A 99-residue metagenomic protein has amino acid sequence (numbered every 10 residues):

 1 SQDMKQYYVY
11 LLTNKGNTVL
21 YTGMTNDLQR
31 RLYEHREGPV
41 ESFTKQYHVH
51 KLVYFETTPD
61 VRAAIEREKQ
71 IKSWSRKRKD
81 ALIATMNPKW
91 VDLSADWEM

Functional and structural regions predicted by a protein language model:
S1-T57, R62-K69, L82, M86-P88 (+1 more regions): GIY-YIG nuclease catalytic motif and its immediate N-terminal context
W74-S75: A common structural junction motif
